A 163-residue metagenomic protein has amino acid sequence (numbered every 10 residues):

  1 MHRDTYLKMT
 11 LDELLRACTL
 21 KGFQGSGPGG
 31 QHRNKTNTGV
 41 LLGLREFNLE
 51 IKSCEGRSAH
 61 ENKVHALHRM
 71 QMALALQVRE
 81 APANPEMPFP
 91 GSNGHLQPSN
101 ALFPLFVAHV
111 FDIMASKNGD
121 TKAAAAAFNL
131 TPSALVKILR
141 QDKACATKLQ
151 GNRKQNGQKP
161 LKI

Functional and structural regions predicted by a protein language model:
M1-F111, A115-T121, F128, R140-A144 (+2 more regions): Ribosome-associated translation termination/rescue signal centered on the conserved GGQ peptidyl-tRNA hydrolysis loop
L135-V136: Helix-turn-helix DNA-binding helix
